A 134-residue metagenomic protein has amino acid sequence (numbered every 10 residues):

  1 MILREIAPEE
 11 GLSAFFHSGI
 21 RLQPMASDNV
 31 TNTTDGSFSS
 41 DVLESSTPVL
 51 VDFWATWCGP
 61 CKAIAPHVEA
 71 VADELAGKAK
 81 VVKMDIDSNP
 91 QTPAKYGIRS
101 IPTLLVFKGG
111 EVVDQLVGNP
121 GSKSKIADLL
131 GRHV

Functional and structural regions predicted by a protein language model:
M1-V30, G131: N-terminal targeting signals for export/organelle localization
V30-V49, P90: A short beta-strand-turn-helix
S46-T47, F53-W57, S100: Short pre-active-site segment immediately N-terminal to redox-active cysteine/selenocysteine motifs in thiol-based
C58-C61, L104: The canonical Cys-X-X-Cys-His
P60-A76: Typically the conserved alpha-helix immediately C-terminal to a functionally engaged Cys/Sec in thioredoxin-like
I86-P93: Structural microenvironment flanking redox-active thiols in thiol-disulfide oxidoreductases
L105-V134: Non-catalytic, surface beta->alpha helical segment in thiol-disulfide oxidoreductase systems
